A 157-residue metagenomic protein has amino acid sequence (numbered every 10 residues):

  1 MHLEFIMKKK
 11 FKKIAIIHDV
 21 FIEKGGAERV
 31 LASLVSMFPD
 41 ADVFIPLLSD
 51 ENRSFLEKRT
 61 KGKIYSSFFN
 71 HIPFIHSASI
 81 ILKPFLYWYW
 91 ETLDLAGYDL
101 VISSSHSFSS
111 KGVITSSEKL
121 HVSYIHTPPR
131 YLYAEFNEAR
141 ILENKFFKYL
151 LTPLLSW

Functional and structural regions predicted by a protein language model:
K9-K24, P46-L47: Nucleotide-activated donor-dependent transferases that construct or modify glycoconjugates
F11, F38, G97-D99, E118-K119: Short, well-ordered alpha-helix to beta-strand connector turns
I14, A41-V43, H121: Hydrophobic/aromatic residues located in beta-strands of well-ordered beta-sheets within soluble catalytic
G26-A27, R53-F55, S110-I114, Y133-A134: Short glycine-/acidic-enriched loop or helix-start segments at secondary-structure transitions that form or flank
A27-F38: Short amphipathic alpha-helix
D40-S110: Active-site donor-binding segments of glycosyltransferases and PAPS-dependent sulfotransferases
K58-G62, F68-F74, T115-W157: Acceptor-binding helix/loop patch of EC 2.4 sugar-transfer enzymes, predominantly nucleotide-sugar-dependent
